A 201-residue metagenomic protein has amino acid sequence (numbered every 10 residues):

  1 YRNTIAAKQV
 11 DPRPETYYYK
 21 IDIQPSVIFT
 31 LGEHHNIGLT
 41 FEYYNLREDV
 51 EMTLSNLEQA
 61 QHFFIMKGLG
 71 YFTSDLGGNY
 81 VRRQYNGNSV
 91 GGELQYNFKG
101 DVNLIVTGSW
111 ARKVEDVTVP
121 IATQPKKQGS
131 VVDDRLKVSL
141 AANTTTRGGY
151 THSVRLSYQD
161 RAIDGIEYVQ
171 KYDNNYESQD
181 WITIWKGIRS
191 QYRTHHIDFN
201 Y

Functional and structural regions predicted by a protein language model:
Y1-A7, K20-Q24, I105-A122: Surface-exposed extracellular loop regions of Gram-negative outer-membrane beta-barrel proteins
Y1-F72, G91-E93: Internal, well-ordered domain-core segments that constitute the primary functional module of diverse proteins
Y1-N3, L39-N45, V106-R112, V154-A162: Transmembrane beta-barrel strands of outer-membrane/channel proteins
Q9-T16, M52-Q59, M66-S89, V114-D133 (+1 more regions): Extracellular/periplasm-exposed beta-strand and loop segments of Gram-negative cell-envelope proteins, dominated by
I23-F29, G92-F98, V138-T144, I197-Y201: Residues on the lipid-exposed face of transmembrane beta-strands in outer-membrane beta-barrel proteins
E33-I37, V90, G100-V106, T146-V154: Outer-envelope beta-barrel architecture signal
G38, E42-Y44, N97, S153 (+1 more regions): Detector for outer-membrane/organellar transmembrane beta-barrel domains, recognizing the amphipathic beta-strand
